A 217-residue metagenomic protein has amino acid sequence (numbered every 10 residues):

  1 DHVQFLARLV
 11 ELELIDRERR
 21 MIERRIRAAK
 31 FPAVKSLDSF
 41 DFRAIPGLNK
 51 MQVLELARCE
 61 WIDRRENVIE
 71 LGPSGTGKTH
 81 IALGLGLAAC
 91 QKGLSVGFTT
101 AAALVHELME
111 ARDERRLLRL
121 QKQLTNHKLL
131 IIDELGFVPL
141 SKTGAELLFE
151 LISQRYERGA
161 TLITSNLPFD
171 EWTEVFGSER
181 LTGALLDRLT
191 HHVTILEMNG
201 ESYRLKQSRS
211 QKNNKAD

Functional and structural regions predicted by a protein language model:
D1-A33: Interdomain "pre-motor" coupling segment immediately N-terminal to P-loop NTPase/helicase cores
V3-A7, R20, L83, E146-F149 (+1 more regions): Non-catalytic, well-ordered alpha-helical scaffold segments
E11-I15, F31, I45, L181 (+1 more regions): Non-catalytic alpha-helical coupling and interface elements of nucleotide-dependent molecular machines and regulators
R27-L48: Dynamic helix-loop-helix/coil hinge segments at AAA+ ATPase domain boundaries and subdomain interfaces
L48-N126, T173-V175: Conserved P-loop
S95-T99, A103-N126, L135-D217: Replace "adjacent to P-loop NTPase cores in ATP/GTP-dependent enzymes" with "adjacent to NTP-binding cores
L129: Walker B motif beta-strand of ABC-family P-loop ATPases
